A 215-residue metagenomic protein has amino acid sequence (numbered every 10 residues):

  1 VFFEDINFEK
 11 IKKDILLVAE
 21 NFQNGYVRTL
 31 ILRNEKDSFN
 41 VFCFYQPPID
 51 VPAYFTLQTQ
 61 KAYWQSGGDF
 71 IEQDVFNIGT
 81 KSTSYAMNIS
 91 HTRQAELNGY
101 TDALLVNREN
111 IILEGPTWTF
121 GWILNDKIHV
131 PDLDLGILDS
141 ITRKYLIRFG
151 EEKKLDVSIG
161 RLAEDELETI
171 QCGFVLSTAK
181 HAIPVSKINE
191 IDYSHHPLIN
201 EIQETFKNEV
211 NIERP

Functional and structural regions predicted by a protein language model:
V1-L16, D37-P215: Helix-start/capping segments and mature chain N-termini
N21-I31: Ordered, amphipathic secondary-structure segments that act as subunit-interaction surfaces in large macromolecular
L32-K36: Short, internal active-site loops enriched in acidic
